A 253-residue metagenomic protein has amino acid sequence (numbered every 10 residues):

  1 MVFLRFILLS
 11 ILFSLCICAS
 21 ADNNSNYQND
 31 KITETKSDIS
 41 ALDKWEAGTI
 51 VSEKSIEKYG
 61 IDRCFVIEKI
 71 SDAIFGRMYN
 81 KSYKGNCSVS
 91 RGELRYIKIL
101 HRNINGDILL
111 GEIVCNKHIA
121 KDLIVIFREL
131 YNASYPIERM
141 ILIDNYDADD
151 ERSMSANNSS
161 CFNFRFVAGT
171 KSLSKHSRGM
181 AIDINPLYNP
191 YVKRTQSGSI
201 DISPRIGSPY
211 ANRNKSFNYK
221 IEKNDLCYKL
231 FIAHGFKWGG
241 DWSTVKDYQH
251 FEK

Functional and structural regions predicted by a protein language model:
M1-I7: Bacterial N-terminal signal peptides that target proteins for export
I7-L15: Bacterial N-terminal signal peptides
C18-S20: N-terminal Sec signal peptide cleavage junction
N23-R102: N-terminal module-boundary/linker segments of secreted carbohydrate-active enzymes
N26-W45, V167-G169, L173, G179-K253: Catalytic cores and adjacent binding grooves of peptidoglycan-active enzymes
V89-M154: Active-site acidic/histidine clusters and adjacent loop/turn architecture that either coordinate catalytic ions
D150-G179: Active-site-adjacent substructure of cysteine-protease-like catalytic cores
